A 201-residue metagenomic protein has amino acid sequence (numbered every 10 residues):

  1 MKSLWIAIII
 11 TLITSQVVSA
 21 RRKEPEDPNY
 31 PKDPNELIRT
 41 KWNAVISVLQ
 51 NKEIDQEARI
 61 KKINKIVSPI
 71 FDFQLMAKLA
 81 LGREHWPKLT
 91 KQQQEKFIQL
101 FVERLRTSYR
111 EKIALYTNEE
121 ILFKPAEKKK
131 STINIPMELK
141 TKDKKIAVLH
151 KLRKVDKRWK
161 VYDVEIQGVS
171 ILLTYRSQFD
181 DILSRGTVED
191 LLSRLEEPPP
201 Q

Functional and structural regions predicted by a protein language model:
M1-S19: N-terminal export/membrane-targeting signals
A20-E26: Boundary of Sec targeting at the N-terminus
P28-Y109: Early exported N-terminus immediately downstream of N-terminal targeting peptides
W86, I135, V161: Surface-exposed aromatic
F101, P125-E127, L139-T141, L152-K154 (+1 more regions): A mature extracytoplasmic/lumenal domain signature
T107-I146, P198-Q201: Surface-exposed, charged secondary-structure patches
K145-L173: Short beta-strand edge/turn micro-motifs at domain boundaries
D163-Q201: Low-complexity, intrinsically disordered terminal/linker segments enriched in charged and Gly/Pro repeats
